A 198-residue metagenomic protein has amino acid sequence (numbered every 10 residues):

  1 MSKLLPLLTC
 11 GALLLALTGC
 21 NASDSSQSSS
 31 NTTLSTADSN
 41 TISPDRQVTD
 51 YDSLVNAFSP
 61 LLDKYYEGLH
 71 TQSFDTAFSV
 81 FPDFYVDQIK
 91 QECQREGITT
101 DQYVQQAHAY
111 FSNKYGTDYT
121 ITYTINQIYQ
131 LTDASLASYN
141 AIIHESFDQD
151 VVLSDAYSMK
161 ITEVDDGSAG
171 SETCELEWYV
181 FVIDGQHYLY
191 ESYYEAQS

Functional and structural regions predicted by a protein language model:
M1-P6, G11: Positively charged n-region of N-terminal signal peptides that target proteins for export
A16-G19: C-terminal motif of bacterial Sec signal peptides marking the signal peptidase cleavage site
A22-T71, D83-E92: Short, low-complexity N-terminal intrinsically disordered segments enriched in polar/charged residues
L69, I161-G167: Short, flexible beta-strand-to-coil junctions
F78-D148: Short solvent-exposed beta->alpha transition segments
V151-K160: Short, hydrophobic/aromatic-rich segments at coil-to-beta transitions
D165-S198: Short beta-strand edge/turn micro-motifs at domain boundaries
